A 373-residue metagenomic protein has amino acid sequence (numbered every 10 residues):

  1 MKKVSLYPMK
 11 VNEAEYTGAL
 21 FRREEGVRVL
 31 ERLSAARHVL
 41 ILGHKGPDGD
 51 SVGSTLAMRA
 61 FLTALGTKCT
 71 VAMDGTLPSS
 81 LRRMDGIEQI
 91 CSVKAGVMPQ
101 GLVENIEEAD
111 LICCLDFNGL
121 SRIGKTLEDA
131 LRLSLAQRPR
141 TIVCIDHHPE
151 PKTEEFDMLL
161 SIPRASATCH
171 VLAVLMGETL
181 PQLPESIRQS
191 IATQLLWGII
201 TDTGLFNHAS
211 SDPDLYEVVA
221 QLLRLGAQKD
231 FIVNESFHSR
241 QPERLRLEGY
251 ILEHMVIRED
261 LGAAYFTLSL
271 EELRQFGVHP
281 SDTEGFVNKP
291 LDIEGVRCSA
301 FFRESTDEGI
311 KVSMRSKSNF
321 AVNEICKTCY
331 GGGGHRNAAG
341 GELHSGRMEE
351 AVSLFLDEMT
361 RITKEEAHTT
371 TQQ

Functional and structural regions predicted by a protein language model:
K2-K45, G53-D85, Q89-V93, Q100-E104 (+2 more regions): Hydrophobic helix-and-loop "lid/oligomerization" segment in the mid-to-C-terminal part of catalytic domains
A14-V27, A130-I142, R164-L172: An acidic intrinsically disordered interaction segment
K45, G49-S51, F117, H147-H148 (+1 more regions): Generic detector of well-ordered alpha-helical packing
G49-T55, L120-K125: Short glycine/serine/threonine-rich phosphate/pyrophosphate-binding segments that cradle anionic phosphate groups
M58-R59, D129-R132, L160-S161, E217: Glycine-rich, phosphate-binding/catalytic loops in enzymes
A72, C113, T141-I145, M158-S161 (+2 more regions): Hydrophobic/aromatic beta-strand patches that form the interior of the parallel beta-sheet core in alpha/beta enzyme
C91-M158: Active-site cofactor/cluster-binding pocket
I145-V219: Short alpha-helices
